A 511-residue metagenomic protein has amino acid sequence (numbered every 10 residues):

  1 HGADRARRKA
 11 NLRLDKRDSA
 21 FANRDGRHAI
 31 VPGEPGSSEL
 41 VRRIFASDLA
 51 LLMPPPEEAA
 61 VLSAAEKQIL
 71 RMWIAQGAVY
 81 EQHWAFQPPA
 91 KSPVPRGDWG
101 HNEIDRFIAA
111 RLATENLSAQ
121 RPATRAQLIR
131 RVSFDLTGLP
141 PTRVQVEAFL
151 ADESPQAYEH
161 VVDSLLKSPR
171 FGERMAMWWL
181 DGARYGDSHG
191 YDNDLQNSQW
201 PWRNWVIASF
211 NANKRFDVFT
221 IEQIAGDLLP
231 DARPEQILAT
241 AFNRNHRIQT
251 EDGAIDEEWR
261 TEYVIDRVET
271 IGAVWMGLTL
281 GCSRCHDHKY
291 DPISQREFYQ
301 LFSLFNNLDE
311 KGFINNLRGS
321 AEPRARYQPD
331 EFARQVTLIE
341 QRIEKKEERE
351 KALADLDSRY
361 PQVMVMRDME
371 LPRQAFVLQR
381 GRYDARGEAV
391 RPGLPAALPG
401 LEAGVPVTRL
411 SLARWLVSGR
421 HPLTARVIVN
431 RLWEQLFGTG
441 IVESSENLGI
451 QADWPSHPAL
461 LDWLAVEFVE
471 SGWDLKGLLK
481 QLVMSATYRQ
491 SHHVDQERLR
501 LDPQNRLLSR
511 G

Functional and structural regions predicted by a protein language model:
H1, F45, I74-A75, L166 (+3 more regions): Protein kinase-like catalytic domain
H1-A110, I129-R131, P141-F149, Q236-W259 (+4 more regions): Solvent-exposed helix-loop boundary motif
R5-R8, Y80-E81, L165-G172, N211-N213 (+2 more regions): Short sequence/structural segments immediately N-terminal
A20-V41, A50-V61, F149-L150, S154-S164 (+4 more regions): Aromatic/His-enriched, Gly/Pro-containing loop or helix-boundary segments that lie immediately adjacent to catalytic
G97-R131, D135-R170, R184-A232, D291-P292 (+1 more regions): Primarily short, surface-exposed interaction patches in extracytoplasmic proteins
Y191, A212, A239-F376: Active-site histidine-acidic residue metal-binding/catalytic motifs, centered on HxH/HExxH-like signatures
